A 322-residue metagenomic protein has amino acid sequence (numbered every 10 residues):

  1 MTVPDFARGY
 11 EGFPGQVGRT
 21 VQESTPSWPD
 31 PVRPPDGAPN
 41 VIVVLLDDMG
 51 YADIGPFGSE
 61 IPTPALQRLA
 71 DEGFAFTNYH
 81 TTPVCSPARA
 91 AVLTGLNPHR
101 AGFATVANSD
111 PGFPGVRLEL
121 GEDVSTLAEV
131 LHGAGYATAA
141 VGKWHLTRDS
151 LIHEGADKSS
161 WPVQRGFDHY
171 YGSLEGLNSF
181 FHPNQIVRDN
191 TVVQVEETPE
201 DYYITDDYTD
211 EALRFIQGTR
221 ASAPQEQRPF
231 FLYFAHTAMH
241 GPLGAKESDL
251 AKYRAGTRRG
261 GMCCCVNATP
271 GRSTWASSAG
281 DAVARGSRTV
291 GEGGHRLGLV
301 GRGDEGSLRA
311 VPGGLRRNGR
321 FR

Functional and structural regions predicted by a protein language model:
M1-R322: Formylglycine-dependent sulfatase
